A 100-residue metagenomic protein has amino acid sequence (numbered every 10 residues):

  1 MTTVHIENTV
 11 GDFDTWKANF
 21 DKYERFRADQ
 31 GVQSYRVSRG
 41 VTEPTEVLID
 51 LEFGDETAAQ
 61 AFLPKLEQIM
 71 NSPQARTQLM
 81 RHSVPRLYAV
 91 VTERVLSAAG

Functional and structural regions predicted by a protein language model:
M1-V4: Short structural boundary motif marking the start of a folded domain
E7-T9, D50-E52: Short hydrophobic/aromatic beta-strand micro-patches that form the beta-sheet surface supporting nucleotide- or nucleic
T9-N19: Short, surface-exposed ligand-recognition loops at beta-strand->loop->(often short) alpha-helix junctions that present
G11-F13, G54-E56, V90-E93: Generic structural motif
K17-R36, E52-L87: An amphipathic, aromatic/His-enriched active-site/gating alpha helix that lines ligand/cofactor pockets
S38-E43: A short beta-turn/loop motif at secondary-structure boundaries
L87-G100: Short, low-order "capping/linker" segments at domain edges
